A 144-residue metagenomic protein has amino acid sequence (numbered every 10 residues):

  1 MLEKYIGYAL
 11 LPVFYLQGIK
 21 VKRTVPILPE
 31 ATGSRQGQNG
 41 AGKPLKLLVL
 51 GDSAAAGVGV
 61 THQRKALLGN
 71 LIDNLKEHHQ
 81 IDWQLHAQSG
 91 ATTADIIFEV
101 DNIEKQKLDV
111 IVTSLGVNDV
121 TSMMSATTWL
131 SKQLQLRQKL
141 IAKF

Functional and structural regions predicted by a protein language model:
M1-L48, E77-H78, Q106: N-terminal secretory targeting modules
T32-Q36, I97-D101, Q135-L136: A generic local structural motif
P44-T61: Catalytic nucleophile-elbow at a beta strand-turn-alpha helix junction centered on a G-D-S/GDSL motif, marking
L48, Q84, I111-T113: Conserved beta-strand elements of the Class I
A56-V58, A94, D119-M124: A short acidic, helix-capping loop that chelates divalent metal ions and anchors anionic groups
T61-I103, L108-D109: Membrane-embedded segments
D101-F144: Alpha-helical cap/lid subdomain in secreted, periplasmic, or secretory-pathway luminal O-acyl-processing enzymes
